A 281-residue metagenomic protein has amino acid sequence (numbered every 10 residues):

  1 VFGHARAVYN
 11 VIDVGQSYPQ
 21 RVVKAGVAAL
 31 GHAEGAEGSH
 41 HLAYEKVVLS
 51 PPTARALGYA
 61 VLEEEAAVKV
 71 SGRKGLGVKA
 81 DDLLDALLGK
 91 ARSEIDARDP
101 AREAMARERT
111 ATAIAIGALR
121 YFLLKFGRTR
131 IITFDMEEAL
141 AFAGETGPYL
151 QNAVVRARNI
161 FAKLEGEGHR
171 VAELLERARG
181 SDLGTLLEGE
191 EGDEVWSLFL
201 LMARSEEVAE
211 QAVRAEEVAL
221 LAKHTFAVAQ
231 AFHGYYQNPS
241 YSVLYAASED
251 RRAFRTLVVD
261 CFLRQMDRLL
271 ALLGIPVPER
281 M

Functional and structural regions predicted by a protein language model:
V1-M281: Non-catalytic interaction-recognition regions
